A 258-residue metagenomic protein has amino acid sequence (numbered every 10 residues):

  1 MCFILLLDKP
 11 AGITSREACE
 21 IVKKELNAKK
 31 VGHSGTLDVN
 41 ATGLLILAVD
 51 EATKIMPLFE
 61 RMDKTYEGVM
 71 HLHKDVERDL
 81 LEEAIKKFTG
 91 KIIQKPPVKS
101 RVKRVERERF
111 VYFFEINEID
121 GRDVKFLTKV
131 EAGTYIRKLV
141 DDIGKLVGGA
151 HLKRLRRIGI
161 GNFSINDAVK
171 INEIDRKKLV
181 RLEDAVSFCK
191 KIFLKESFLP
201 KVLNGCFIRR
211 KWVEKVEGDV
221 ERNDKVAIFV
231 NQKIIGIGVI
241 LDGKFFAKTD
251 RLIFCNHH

Functional and structural regions predicted by a protein language model:
M1-L37, V69, A84, S100-E115 (+3 more regions): Accessory RNA 3′-end/elbow-binding domains used by RNA modification enzymes
C2, T42, D63-K64: Short glycine-/polar-rich loops that comprise or flank the Walker A/P-loop and associated switch/sensor motifs
K9, L47, L139: Conserved S/T- and glycine-rich ATP-binding loop of Class I adenylate-forming
T14, K129-K138: Ser/Thr-glycine-rich phosphate-binding loops at phosphate-binding pockets of nucleotides, nucleotide cofactors
K30-F59: Glycine/acidic-rich beta-strand-loop module
A52, L58-V102: Acidic, low-complexity central loop/insert segments
L81, R137-D142: A short secondary-structure junction signal
